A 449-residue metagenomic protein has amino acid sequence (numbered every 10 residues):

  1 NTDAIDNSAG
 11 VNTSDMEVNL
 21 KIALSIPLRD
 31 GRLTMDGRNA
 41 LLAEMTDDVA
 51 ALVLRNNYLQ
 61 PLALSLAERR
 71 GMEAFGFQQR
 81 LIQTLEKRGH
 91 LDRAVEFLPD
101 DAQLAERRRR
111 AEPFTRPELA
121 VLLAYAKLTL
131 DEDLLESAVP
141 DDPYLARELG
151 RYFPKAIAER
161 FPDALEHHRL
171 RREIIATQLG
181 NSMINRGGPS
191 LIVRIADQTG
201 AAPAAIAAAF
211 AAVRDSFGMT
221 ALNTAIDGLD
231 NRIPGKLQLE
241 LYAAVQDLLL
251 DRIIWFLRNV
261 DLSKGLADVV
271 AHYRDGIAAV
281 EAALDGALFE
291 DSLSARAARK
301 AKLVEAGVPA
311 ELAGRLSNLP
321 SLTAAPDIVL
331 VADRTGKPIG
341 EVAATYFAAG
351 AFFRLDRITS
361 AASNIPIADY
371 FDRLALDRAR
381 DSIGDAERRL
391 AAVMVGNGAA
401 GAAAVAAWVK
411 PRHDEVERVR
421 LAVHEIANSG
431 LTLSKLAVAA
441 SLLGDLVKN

Functional and structural regions predicted by a protein language model:
N1-N449: Ligand/cofactor-recognition surfaces for anionic moieties
